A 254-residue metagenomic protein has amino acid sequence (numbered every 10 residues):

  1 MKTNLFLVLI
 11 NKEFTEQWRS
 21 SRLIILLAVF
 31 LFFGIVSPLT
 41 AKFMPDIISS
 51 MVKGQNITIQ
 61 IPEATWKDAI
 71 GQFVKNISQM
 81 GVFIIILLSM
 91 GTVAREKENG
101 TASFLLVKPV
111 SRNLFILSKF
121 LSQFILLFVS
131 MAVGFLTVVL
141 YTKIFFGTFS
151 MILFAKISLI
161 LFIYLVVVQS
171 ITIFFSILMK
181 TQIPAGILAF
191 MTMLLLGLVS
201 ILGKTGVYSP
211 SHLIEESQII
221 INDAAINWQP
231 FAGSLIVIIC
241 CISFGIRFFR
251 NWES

Functional and structural regions predicted by a protein language model:
M1-F30: Aromatic- and glycine-rich beta-strand/loop motifs that create alpha-glucan
L5-V8, K204-N222: Short hydrophobic, aromatic-rich alpha-helical segments embedded in or entering the lipid bilayer of multi-pass
E16, R95, K108, V139-K143 (+2 more regions): Transmembrane helix-loop junction
L26-L31, P184-L196: Central hydrophobic cores of alpha-helical transmembrane segments in multi-pass integral membrane proteins
F30-L87, G91, L117-I183, I219-I236: Secretory targeting signals
I47-K53, T192-H212: Juxtamembrane non-transmembrane "cap" segments at the membrane-aqueous interface of multi-pass membrane proteins
T92-F124: Helix-loop-helix units of permease transmembrane domains in multi-pass membrane transporters, especially ABC
I236-S254: Junction motif at the cytosolic side of a transmembrane helix
